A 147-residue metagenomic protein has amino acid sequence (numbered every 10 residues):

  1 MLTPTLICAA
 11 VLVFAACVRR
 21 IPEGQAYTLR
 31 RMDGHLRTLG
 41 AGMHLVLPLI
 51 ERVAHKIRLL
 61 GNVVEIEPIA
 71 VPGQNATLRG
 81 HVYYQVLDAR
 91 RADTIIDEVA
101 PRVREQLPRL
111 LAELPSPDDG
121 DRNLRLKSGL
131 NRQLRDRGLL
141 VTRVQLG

Functional and structural regions predicted by a protein language model:
M1-V63, R132, D136-G138, R143-G147: Interfacial loop/beta elements and low-complexity acidic/Ser/Thr-rich segments of macromolecular assembly/processing
M32, I57-G147: Amphipathic, interface-forming alpha-helical segments with heptad-repeat character
